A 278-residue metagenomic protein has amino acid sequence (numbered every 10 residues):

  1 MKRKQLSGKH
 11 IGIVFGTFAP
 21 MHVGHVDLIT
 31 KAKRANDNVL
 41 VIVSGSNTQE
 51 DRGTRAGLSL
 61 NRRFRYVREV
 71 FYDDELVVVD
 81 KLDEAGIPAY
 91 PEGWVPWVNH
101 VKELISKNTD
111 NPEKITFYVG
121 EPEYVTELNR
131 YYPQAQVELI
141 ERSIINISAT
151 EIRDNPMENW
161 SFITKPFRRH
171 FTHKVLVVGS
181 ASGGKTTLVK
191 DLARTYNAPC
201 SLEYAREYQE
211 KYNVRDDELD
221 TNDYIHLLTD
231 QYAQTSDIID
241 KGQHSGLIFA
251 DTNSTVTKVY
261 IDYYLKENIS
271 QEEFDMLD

Functional and structural regions predicted by a protein language model:
M1-H173: Nucleotidyltransferase catalytic core that binds NTPs
K2, K9-I11, F171-V177, A193 (+3 more regions): Catalytic phosphate/metal-binding cores of nucleic-acid and nucleotide-processing enzymes, i.e., regions that mediate
G57-D73, E218-G242, G246: Short, structured active-site "lid" loops
K102-N108, E127-Y131, N253-D278: ATP-dependent NMP and nucleoside kinases share a basic, alpha-helical "lid"
A181: The conserved Walker
G184: Conserved glycine(s) of the Walker
L188, L192: Hydrophobic positions on the alpha1 helix immediately C-terminal to the Walker A/P-loop
R194-S236: Conserved substrate/cofactor phosphate-moiety recognition/catalytic segment in nucleotide-dependent phosphotransferases
